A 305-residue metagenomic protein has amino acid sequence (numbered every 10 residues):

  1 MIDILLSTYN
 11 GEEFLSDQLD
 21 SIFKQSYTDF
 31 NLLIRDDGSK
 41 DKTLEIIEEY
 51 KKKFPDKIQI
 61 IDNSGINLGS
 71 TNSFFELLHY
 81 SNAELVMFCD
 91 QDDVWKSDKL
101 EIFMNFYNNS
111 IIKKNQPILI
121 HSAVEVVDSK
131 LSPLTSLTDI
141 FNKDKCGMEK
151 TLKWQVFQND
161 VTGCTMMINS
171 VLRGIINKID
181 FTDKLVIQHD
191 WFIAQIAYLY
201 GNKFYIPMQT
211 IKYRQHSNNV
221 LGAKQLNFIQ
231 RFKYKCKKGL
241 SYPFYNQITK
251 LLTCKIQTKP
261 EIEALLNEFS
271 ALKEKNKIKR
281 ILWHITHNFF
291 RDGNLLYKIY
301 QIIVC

Functional and structural regions predicted by a protein language model:
M1-Q225: Nucleotide-sugar donor-binding/catalytic module of glycosyltransferases that assemble extracellular/cell-envelope
V156, N177, T182-V186, K212-C305: C-terminal subregions of glycosyltransferases and related glycan-biosynthesis enzymes
